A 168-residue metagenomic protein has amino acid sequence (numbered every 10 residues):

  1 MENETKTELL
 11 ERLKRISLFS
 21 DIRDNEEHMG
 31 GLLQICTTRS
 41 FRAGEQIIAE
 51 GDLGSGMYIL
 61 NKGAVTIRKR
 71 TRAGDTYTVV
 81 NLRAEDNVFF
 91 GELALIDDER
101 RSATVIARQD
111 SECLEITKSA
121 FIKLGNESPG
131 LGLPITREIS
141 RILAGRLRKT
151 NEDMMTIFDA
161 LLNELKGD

Functional and structural regions predicted by a protein language model:
M1-D168: Cytosolic regulatory regions built on CNB/CRP/Popeye-like sensor folds
